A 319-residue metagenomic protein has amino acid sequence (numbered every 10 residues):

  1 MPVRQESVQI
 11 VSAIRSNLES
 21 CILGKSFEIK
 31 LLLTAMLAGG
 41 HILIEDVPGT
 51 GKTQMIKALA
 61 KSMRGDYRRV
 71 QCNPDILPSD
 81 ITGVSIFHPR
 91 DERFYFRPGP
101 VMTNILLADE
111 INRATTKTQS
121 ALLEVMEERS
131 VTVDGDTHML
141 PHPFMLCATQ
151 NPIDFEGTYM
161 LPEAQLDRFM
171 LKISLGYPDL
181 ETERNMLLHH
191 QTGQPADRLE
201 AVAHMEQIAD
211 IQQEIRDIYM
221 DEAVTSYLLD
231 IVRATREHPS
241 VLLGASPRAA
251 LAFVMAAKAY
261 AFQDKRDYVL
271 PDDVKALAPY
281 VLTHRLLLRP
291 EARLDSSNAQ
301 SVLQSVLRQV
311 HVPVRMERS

Functional and structural regions predicted by a protein language model:
M1, E237-S319: C-terminal engagement/docking regions of AAA+ P-loop ATPases
R4-V47, L229, R233: Pre-Walker A (pre-P-loop) alpha-helix and adjacent loop at the N terminus of AAA/AAA+ ATPase modules, a conserved
K30-T34, F87-L107: Conserved alpha-helical scaffold flanking the Walker A/P-loop in AAA+ ATPase domains
M36-N73: Walker A/P-loop
I42, L106, F144: Conserved beta-strand position immediately N-terminal to the Walker
D46, D109-E110, A121: Walker B catalytic acidic pair
V47, I81, T149: P-loop (Walker A) phosphate-binding loop of NTP-binding proteins
H88-R93, A114-T118, M126-D217, K258-Q263: Canonical AAA+ ATPase core
